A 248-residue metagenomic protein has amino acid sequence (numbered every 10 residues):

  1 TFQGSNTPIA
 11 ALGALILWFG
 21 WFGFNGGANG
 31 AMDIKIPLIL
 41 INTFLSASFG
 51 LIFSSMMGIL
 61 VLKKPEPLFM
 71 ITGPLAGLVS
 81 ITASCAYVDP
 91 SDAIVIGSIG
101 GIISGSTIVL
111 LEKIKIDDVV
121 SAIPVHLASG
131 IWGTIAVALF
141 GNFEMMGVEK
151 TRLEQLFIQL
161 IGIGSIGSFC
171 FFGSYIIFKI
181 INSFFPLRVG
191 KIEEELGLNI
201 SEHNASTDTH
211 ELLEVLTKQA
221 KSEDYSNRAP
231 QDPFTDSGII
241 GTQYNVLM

Functional and structural regions predicted by a protein language model:
T1-Q219, N227-P233, S237-L247: Hydrophobic alpha-helical transmembrane bundles of multi-pass membrane proteins
